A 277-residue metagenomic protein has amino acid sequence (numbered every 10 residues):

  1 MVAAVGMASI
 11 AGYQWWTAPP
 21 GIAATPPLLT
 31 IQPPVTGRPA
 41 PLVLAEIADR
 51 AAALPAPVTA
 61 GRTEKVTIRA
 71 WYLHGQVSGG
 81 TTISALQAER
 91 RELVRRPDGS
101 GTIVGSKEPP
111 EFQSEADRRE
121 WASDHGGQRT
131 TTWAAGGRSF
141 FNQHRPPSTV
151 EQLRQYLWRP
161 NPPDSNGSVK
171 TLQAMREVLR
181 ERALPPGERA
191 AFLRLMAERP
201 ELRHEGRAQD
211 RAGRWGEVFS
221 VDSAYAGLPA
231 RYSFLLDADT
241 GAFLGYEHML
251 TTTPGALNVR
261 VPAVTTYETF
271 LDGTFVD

Functional and structural regions predicted by a protein language model:
A4-D277: Intrinsically disordered, low-complexity prosegments and terminal tails associated with secretory/extracytoplasmic
